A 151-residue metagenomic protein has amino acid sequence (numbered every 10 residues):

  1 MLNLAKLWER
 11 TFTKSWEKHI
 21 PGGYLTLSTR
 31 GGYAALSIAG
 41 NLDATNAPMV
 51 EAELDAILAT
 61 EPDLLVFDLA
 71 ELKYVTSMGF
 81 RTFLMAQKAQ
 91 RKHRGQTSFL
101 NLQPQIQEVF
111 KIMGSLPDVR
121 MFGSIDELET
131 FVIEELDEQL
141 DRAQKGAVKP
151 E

Functional and structural regions predicted by a protein language model:
M1-T29, I133-E151: Non-catalytic signal-transmission and effector/linker regions of two-component phosphorelay proteins
M1-W8, T29-S37, I57-E61, S77-F83: Short charge-dense sequence patches
F12-A52, L69: STAS-typified acidic loop motif
A44-V119: Amphipathic alpha-helical interaction surfaces in cytosolic regulatory modules
L58, E129, E138-Q139: A short hydrophobic/aromatic micro-motif that marks alpha-helical segments and, especially, helix-coil
K111-I112, T130-E134: Short secondary-structure transition/capping segments
R120-L128: Short acidic-hydrophobic, aromatic-tinged amphipathic segments that line or gate anion-handling sites
